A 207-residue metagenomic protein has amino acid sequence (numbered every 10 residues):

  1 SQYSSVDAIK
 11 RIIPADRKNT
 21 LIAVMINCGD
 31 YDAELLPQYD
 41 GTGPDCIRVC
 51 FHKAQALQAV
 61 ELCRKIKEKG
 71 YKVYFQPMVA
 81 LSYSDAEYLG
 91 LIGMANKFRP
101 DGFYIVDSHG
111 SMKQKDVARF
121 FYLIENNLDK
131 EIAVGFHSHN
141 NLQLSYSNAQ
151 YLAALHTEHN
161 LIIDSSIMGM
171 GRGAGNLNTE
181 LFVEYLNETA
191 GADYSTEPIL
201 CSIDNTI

Functional and structural regions predicted by a protein language model:
S1-I207: Catalytic cores and adjacent flexible loops of soluble metabolic enzymes that perform enolate/carbanion chemistry on
